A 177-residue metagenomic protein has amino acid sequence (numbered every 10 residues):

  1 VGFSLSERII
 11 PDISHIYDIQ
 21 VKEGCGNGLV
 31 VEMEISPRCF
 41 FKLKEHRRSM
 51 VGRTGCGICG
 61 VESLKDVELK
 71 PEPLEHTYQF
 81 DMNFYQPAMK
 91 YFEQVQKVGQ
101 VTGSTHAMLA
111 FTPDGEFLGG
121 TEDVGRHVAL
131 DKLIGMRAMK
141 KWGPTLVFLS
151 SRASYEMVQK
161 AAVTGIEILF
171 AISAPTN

Functional and structural regions predicted by a protein language model:
V1-M108, P113, F117-G119: Intrinsically disordered, low-complexity regions enriched in acidic/Ser/Thr/Pro/Gln residues
E7, E122, E156: Acidic-residue sensor for enzyme active/binding pockets
E34-R47, T121-H127, V163-S173: Short, Lys/Arg-enriched charge-dense amphipathic segments
S104-K140: Protease-associated
H127-N177: Feature captures the catalytic cores and cofactor-binding loops of soluble hydro-lyases/lyases that act on carboxylate
